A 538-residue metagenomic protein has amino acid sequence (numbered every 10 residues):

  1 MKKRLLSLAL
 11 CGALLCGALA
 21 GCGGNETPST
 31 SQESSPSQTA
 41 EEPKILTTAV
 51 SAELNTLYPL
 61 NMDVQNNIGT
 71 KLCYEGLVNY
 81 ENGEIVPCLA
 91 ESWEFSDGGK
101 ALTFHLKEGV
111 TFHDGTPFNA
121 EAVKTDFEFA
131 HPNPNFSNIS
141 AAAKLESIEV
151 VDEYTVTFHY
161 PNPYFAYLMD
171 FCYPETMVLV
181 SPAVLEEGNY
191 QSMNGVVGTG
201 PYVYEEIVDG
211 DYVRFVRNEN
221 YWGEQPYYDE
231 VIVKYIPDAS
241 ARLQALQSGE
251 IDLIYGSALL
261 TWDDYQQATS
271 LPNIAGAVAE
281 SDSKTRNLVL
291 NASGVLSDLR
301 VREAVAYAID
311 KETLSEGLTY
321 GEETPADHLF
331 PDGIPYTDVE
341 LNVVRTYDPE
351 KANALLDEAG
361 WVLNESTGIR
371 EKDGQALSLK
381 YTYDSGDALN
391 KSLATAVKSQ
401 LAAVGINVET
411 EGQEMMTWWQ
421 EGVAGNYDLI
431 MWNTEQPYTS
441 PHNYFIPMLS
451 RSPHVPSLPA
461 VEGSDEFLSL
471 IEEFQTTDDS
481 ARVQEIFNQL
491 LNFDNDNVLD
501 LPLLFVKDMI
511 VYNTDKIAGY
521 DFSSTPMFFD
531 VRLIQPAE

Functional and structural regions predicted by a protein language model:
A49-D97, E128, V197: N-terminal lobe/hinge region of extracytoplasmic solute-binding protein
V64, G83-E84, Y173-P226, E230 (+2 more regions): Gly/Pro-rich hinge or "lid" segments in bacterial periplasmic/extracellular proteins
E91-N135, T157, V295-L296: Aromatic- and charge-enriched surface segment that lines or borders ligand/interaction sites
E94, S140-V184: Surface-exposed binding/hinge segments that line and control ligand-binding clefts or catalytic entry sites
A130, S147-I148, E205-V216, I232-S293 (+2 more regions): Extracellular/periplasmic solute-recognition and catalytic clefts
V208, A308-V339, L389-K398, E421-E538: Detector for C-terminal structural segments
D209, V362-Q436, D508: Ligand/substrate-recognition segments at binding pockets and active sites
P325-E365, S385-K391: Structural transition elements
